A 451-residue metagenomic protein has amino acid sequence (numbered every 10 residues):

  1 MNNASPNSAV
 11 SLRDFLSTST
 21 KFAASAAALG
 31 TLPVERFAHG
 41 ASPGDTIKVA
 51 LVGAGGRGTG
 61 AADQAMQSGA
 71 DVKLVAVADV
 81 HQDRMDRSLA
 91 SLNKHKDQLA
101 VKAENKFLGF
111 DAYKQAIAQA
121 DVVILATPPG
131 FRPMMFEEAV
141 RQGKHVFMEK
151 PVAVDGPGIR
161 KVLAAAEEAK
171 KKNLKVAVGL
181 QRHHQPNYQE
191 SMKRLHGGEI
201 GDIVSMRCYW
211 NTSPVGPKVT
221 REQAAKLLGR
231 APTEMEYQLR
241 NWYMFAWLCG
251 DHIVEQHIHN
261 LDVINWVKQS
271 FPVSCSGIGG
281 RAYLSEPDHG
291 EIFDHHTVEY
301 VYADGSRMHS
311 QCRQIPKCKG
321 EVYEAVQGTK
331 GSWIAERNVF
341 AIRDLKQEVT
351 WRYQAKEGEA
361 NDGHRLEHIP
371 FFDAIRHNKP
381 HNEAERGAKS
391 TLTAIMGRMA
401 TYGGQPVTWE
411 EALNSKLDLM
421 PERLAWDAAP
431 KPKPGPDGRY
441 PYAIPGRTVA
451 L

Functional and structural regions predicted by a protein language model:
N2-A26: N-terminal secretory signal peptides and thylakoid transit peptides that target proteins across membranes
S19, A126-T127: Glycine-rich, N-terminal phosphate-binding loop of Rossmann-like dinucleotide-binding domains
S19-A27, G60, E236, E255 (+5 more regions): C-terminal helical cap and adjacent loop that interface with cofactors, partners, or active-site loops
F22-K96, I264, T448-L451: N-terminal Rossmann-like dinucleotide-binding module
G53-R57, K171-V178, R182-G290, P316-C318 (+3 more regions): Predominantly a Rossmann-like dinucleotide-binding segment in NAD(P)-dependent oxidoreductases
K96-L125: A structured beta-alpha segment of the ubiquitous adenosine-cofactor-binding alpha/beta core
V122, P133-H184, G198: Beta-strand-loop-alpha-helix segment that lines the small-molecule cofactor/substrate pocket of alpha/beta enzymes
